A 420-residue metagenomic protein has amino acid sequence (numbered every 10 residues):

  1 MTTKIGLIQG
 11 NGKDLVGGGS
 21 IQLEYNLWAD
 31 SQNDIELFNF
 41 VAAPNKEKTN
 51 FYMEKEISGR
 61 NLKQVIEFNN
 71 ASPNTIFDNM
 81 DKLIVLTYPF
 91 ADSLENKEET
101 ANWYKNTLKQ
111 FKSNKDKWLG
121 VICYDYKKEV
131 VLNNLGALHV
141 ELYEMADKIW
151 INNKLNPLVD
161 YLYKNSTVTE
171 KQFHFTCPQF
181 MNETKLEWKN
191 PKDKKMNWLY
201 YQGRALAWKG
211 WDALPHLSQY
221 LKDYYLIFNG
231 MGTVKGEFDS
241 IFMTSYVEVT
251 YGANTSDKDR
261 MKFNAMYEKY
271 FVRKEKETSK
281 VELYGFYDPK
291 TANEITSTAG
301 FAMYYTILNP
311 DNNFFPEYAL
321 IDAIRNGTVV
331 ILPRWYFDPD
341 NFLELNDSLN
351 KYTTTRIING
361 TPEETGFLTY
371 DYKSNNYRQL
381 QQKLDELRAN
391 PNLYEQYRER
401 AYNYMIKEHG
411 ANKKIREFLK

Functional and structural regions predicted by a protein language model:
I8-Y25, D92, L206-K209, P310-F314: A short, glycine/small-residue-rich beta-strand->loop->alpha-helix junction that serves as a flexible
D125-K127, L155, F173-E187, M231-K235: Short beta-strand->alpha-helix junction loop in the catalytic core of nucleotide-activated group-transfer enzymes
E129-K171, M181-E183: A short, active-site helix/loop in glycosyltransferases that binds the activated sugar's phosphate group
N190-K209, P215-L221, I227-G230: Conserved donor-binding/catalytic core segment of Leloir-type glycosyltransferases
D239-T291: Nucleotide-activated donor-binding/catalytic signature segment of Leloir-type glycosyltransferases, i.e., the conserved
K290, M303-I321, L332-L343: Nucleotide-sugar-dependent
P339-D385: Change "using UDP/GDP/dTDP sugars" to "using nucleotide sugars
N375-Q381, A389-K420: A charged, aromatic-enriched C-terminal amphipathic alpha-helix characteristic of glycosyltransferases across folds
